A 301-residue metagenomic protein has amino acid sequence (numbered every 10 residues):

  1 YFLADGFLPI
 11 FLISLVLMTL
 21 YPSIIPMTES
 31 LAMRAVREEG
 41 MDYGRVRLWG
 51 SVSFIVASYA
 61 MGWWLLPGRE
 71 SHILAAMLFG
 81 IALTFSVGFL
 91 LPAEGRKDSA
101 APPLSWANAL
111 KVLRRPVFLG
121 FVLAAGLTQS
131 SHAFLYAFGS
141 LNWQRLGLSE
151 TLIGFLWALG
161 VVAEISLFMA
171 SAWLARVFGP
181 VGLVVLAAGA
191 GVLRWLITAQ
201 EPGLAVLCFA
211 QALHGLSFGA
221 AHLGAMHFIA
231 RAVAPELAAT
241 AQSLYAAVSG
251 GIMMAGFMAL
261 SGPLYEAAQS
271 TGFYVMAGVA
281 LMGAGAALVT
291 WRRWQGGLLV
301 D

Functional and structural regions predicted by a protein language model:
Y1-D5, G189-P202: C-terminal ends and interior cores of transmembrane alpha-helices in multi-pass membrane transporters/permeases
I13-W49: Cytoplasmic helix-loop-helix junction between adjacent transmembrane helices in 12-TM secondary transporters
R37-W49, E150-T151, V233-A246: Loop-to-transmembrane helix entry/capping segments in MFS-fold secondary transporters and related SLC/MFSD carriers
A57, H72-F89, G272-T290: Symmetry-related core transmembrane helices of the 12-TM Major Facilitator Superfamily/SLC fold
L65-L66, S166-P180, Y265: Helix-to-loop junctions at the C-terminal end of transmembrane segments in multipass secondary transporters
L91-A125: Juxtamembrane intracellular "pre-TM" segments in multi-pass secondary transporters
V117-L156: Helix-loop boundary and gating motifs at the non-cytosolic
A239-A267: A late C-terminal transmembrane helix in Major Facilitator Superfamily
